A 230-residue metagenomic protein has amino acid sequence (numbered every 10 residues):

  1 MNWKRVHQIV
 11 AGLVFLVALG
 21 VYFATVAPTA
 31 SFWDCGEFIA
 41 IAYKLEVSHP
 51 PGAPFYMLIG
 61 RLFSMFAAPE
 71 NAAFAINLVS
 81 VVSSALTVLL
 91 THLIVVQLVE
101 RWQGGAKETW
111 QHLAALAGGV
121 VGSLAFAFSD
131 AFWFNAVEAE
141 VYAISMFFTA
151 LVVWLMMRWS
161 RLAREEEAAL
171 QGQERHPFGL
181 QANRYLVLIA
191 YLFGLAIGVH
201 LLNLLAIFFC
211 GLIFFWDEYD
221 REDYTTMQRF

Functional and structural regions predicted by a protein language model:
M1-V21, V96-Q97, Q103, E108 (+1 more regions): Start-transfer (signal-anchor) and selected internal transmembrane alpha helices of multi-pass inner/ER membrane
R5-F32, F126-F128, H200: Transmembrane signal-anchor helices characteristic of membrane glycosylation enzymes that use polyprenol
G12, L78-E108, L151-R158: Transmembrane-helix motifs of polytopic, lipid-linked glycan transferases
V21, V26, G60, S64 (+4 more regions): Membrane-water interface at transmembrane helix exits
F23-A24, P69-N77, W102-H112, G122-M146 (+1 more regions): Aromatic- and kink-enriched transmembrane "portal" helix at the membrane-lumen/periplasm boundary that abuts
A42-F74, V81-V82, L89: Short hydrophobic/aromatic helix or loop-helix immediately within or flanking a transmembrane segment in polytopic
K107-L113, V152-L186, F193, L212-R229: Membrane-interface transmembrane helices that cradle and orient dolichyl/undecaprenyl
F148, L202-F215: Transmembrane-embedded, aromatic-rich helix segments that form part of the hydrophobic channel/pocket engaging
